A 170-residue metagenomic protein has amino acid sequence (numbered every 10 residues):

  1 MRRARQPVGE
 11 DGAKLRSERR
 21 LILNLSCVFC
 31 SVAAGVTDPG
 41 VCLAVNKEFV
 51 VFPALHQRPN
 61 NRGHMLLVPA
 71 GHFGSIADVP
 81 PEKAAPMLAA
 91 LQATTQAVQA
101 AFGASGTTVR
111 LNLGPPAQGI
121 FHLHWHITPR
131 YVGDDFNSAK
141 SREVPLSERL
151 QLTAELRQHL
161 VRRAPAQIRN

Functional and structural regions predicted by a protein language model:
M1-N170: HIT superfamily nucleotide-processing domains
